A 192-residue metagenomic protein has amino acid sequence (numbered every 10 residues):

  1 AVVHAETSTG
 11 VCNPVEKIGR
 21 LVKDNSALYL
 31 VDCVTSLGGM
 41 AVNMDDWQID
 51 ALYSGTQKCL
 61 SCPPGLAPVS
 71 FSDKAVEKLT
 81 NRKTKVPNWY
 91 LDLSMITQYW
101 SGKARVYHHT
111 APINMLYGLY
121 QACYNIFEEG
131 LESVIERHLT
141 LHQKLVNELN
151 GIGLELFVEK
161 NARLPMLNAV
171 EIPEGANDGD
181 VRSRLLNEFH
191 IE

Functional and structural regions predicted by a protein language model:
A1-S36, A51: Active-site phosphate-binding strand-loop segment of PLP-dependent enzymes
V2-E6, V31-V34, M40, G55-Q57 (+2 more regions): Fold-independent oxyanion-binding glycine-rich loops and adjacent beta-strand/coil segments at enzyme active sites
T7-C12, L37-A41, D46, L60-P63 (+1 more regions): Short, well-ordered, mixed-charge alpha-helical segments that flank or form enzyme active sites
V22, M44, L149, L185-L186: A generic structural signal for well-ordered alpha-helical segments
D45-Q57: Conserved active-site segment immediately N-terminal to the catalytic lysine that forms the internal aldimine
Q57-N147, G151: Active-site C-terminal subdomain of aminotransferase-like
N150, L154-E192: Conserved C-terminal alpha-helix-loop-beta "cap" of PLP-dependent enzymes that closes/shapes the active-site mouth
